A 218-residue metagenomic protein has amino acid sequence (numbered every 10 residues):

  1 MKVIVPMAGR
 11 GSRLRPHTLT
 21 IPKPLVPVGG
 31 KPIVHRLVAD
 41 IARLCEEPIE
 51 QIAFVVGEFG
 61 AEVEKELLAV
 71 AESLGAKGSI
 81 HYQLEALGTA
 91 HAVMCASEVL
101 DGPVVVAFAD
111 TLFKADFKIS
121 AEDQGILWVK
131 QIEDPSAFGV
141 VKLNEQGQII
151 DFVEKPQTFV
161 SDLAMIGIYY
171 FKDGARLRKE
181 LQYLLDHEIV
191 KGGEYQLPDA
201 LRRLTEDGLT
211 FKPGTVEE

Functional and structural regions predicted by a protein language model:
K2-V5, R13, L19, V26-P27 (+1 more regions): Conserved N-terminal catalytic core of the sugar/cofactor nucleotidyltransferase
G11-P16, S136: Short N-terminal binding/cap micro-motifs at the start of the first secondary-structure element
L25, V141-L143, P213: A structural signal for short hydrophobic beta-strand segments in well-ordered beta-sheet cores
P27, K142, Y170-K172: Short, well-ordered beta-strand micro-motif
A109-L112: The conserved acidic donor/metal-binding loop of glycosyltransferases
K114-A137: Conserved donor-nucleotide/metal-binding helix-loop-beta segment in metal-dependent transferases, i.e., the alpha-helix
Q148-E218: Catalytic-core segments of class I nucleotidyltransferases/pyrophosphorylases that form NMP-activated intermediates
